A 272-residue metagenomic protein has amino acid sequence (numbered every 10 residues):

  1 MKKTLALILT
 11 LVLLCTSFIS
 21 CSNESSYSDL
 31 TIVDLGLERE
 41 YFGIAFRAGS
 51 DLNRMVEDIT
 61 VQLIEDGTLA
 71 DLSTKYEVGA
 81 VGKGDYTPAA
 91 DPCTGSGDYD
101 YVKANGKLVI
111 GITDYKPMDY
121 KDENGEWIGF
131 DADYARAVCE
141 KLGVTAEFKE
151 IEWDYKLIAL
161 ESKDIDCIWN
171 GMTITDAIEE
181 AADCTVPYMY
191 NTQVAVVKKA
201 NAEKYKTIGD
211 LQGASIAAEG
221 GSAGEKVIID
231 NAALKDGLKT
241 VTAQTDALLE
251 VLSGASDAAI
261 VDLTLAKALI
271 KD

Functional and structural regions predicted by a protein language model:
M1-T4, I8: Positively charged n-region of N-terminal signal peptides that target proteins for export
C15-Y27: Sec-dependent signal peptide cleavage junction
S25, I44, V56, V138 (+3 more regions): Hydrophobic residues within well-ordered alpha-helices
S25-S26, V109, D114-P117, W127-K141 (+3 more regions): Bilobed "Venus flytrap"/periplasmic-binding protein-like clamshell domains and structurally analogous long
Y27-E38, R136, E140, T145-D210: Acidic, polar ligand-binding/catalytic clefts
D29, G36, E57-D100, A223-T242: Ligand-binding clefts/hinges and TM-proximal coupling segments of bilobed small-molecule sensing domains
R39-I59, V194-Y205: A bilobed periplasmic-binding-protein/Venus flytrap-type ligand-binding module shared by bacterial periplasmic
M55-D58, Q62-D71, K75, G79 (+1 more regions): Extracytoplasmic small-molecule ligand-binding "clamshell" domains of the periplasmic binding protein/Venus flytrap
